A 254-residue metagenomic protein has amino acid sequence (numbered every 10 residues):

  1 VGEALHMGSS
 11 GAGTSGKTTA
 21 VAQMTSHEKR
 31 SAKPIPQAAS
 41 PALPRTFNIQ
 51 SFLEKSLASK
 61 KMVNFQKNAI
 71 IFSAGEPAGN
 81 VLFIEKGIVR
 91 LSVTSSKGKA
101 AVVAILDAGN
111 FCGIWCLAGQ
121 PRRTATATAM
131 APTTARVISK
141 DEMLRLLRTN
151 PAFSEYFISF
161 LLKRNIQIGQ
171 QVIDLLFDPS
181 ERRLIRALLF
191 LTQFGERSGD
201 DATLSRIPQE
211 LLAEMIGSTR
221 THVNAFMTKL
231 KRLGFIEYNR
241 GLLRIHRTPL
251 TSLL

Functional and structural regions predicted by a protein language model:
G2-I70, F111-C112, C116-A118, T149: Cyclic nucleotide-binding regulatory module and flanking cytosolic helices
L53, A58, A104-I166: Cyclic-nucleotide recognition modules
M62, I105, V137, R206 (+1 more regions): Short aromatic/basic micro-patch
A69-A131: Cyclic nucleotide-binding regulatory domains
S92, I114-W115, R145-L146, A187 (+1 more regions): Residues that scaffold the ATP/ADP-binding catalytic core of kinase and kinase-like folds
M130, R148-G217: Polybasic "coupling" helices that flank or enter modular domains
L191-L254: Phosphate-/nucleic-acid-contacting segments
